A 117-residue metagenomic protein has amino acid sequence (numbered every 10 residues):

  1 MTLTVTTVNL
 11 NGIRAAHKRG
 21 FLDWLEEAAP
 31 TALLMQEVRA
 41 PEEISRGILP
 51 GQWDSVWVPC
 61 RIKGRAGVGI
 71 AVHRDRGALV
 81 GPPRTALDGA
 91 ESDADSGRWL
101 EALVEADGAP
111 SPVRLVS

Functional and structural regions predicted by a protein language model:
M1-L49, C60, R65: N-terminal, active-site-proximal structural segment of metallo-dependent hydrolase catalytic domains
R39, I44-S117: Structured beta-strand-rich core segments of catalytic domains in phosphoester-bond hydrolases
